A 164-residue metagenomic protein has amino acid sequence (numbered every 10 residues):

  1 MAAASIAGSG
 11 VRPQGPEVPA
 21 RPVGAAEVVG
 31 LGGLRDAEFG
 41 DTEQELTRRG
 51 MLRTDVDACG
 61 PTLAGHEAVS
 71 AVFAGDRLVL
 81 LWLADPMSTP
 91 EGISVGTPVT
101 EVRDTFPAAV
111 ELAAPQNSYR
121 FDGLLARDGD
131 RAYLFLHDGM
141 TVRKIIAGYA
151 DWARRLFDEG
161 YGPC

Functional and structural regions predicted by a protein language model:
M1-A3: Bacterial N-terminal signal peptides
I6-A74, F157-C164: Extracytoplasmic low-complexity, Pro/Thr/Ser/Ala/Gly-rich segments that lie immediately after a secretion/anchoring
A25-E27, L80-L83: Short acidic alpha-helix initiation/capping motifs at coil-to-helix transition points, especially at protein N-termini
G40, P90-T97: Glycine-centered tight-turn and secondary-structure capping sites
D41-G75, V99-R143, A147-A150: A cross-family detector of function-defining hotspots
V56-P61, L81-T89: Hydrophobic alpha-helical segments that drive targeting, anchoring, or assembly
L83-P86, I146-A153: Short, solvent-exposed aromatic-acidic interface loops
